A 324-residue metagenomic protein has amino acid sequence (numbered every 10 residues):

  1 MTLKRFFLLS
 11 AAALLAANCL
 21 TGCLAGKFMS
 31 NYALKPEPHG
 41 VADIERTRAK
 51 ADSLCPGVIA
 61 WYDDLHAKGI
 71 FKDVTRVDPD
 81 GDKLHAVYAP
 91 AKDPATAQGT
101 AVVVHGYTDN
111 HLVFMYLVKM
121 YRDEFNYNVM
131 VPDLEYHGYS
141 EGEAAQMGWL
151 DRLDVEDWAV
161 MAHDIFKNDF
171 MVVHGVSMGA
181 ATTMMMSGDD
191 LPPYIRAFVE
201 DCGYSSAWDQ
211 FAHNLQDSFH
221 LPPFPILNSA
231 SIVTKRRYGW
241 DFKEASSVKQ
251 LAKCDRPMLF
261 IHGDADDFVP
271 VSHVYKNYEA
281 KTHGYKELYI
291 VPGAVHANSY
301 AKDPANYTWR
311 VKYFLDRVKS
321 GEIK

Functional and structural regions predicted by a protein language model:
M1-D64: N-terminal targeting or regulatory segments adjacent to alpha/beta-hydrolase or S9 domains
S53-D93: N-terminal cap/lid segment of alpha/beta-hydrolase-fold proteins
Y107-Y121: The serine-hydrolase catalytic nucleophile loop
L117, S247, R256, P270-E279: Short alpha-helix in the alpha/beta-hydrolase fold that links the catalytic acid
V118-E141: Conserved alpha/beta-hydrolase
A145-F166: Alpha/beta-hydrolase active-site loop
M185-W240: Hydrolase active-site cap/lid region
K253-D255, F260-H262, D266: Short beta-strand/loop motif that positions the catalytic acidic residue of the alpha/beta-hydrolase fold
